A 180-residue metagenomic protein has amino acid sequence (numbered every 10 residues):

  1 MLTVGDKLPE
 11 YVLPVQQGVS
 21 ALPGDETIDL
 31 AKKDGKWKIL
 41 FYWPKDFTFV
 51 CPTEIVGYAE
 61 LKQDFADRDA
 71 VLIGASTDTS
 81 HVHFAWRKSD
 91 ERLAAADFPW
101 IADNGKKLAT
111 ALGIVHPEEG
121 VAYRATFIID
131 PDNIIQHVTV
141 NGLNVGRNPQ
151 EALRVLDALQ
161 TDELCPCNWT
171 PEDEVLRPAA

Functional and structural regions predicted by a protein language model:
M1-A180: Chalcogenol-based redox active-site neighborhoods
